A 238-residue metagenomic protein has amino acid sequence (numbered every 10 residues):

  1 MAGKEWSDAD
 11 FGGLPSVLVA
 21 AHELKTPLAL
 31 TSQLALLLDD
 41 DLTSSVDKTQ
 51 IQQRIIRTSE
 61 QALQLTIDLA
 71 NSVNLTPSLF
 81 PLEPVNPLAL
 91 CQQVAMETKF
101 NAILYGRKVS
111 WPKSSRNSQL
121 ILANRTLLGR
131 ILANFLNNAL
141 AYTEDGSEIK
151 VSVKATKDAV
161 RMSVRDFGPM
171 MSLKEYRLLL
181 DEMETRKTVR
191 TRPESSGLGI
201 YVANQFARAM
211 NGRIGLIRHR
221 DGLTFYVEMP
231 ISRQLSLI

Functional and structural regions predicted by a protein language model:
L30-S45: Conserved C-terminal segment of the DHp
R57-L65: Short alpha-helical segment of the dimerization/phosphotransfer core of two-component systems
L75-P81, L120-A123: Conserved micro-motifs of the catalytic ATP-binding
N101-P112: Short conserved segments within the C-terminal catalytic ATPase subdomain
M171-E184: Short conserved segment of the HATPase_c
